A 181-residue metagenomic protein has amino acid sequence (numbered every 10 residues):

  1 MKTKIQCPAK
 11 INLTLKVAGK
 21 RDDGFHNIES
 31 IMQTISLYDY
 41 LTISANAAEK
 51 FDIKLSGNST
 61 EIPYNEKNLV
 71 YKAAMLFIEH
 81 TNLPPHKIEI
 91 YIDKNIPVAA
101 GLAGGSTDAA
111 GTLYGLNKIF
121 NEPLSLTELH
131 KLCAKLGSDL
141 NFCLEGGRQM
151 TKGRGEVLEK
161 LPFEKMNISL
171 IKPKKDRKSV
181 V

Functional and structural regions predicted by a protein language model:
K2-H86: N-terminal beta-alpha supersecondary unit
K2-Q6, T14-S30, E122-V181: ATP-dependent small-molecule kinase catalytic core of the GHMP/sugar-kinase superfamily and closely related
L13, L41, V70, G105 (+2 more regions): Residue-level signal for inorganic ion chemistry
E29, I88-G101: Short pre-catalytic strand/loop immediately N-terminal to key active-site residues, enriched for Gly-Thr
E61-N65, P97, A103-G104: Short coil/turn segments at secondary-structure boundaries
V70, A100-L126, F142-L144: DPxDG-like acidic metal-binding loop motif
I78-E89, G115-L136: Phosphate-handling active-site elements
